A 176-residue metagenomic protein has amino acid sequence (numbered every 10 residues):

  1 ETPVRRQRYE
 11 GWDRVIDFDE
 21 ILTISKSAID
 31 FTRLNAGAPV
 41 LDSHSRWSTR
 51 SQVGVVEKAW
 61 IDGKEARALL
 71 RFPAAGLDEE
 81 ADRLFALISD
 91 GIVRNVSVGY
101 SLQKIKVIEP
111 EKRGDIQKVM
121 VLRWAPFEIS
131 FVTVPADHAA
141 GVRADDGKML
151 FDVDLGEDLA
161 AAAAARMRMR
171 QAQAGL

Functional and structural regions predicted by a protein language model:
E1-A161: Signature of dsDNA virion morphogenesis modules
V153-L176: Terminal short linear interaction segments
